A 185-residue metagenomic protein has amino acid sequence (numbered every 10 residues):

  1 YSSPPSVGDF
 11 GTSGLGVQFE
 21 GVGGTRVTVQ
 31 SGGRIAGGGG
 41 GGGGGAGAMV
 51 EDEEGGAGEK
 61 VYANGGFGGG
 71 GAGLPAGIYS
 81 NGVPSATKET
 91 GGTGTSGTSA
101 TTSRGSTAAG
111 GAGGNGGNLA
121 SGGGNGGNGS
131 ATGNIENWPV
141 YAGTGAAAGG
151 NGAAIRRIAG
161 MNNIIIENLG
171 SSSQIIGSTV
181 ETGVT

Functional and structural regions predicted by a protein language model:
Y1-G38, G42-T185: Glycine-centric low-complexity repeats
